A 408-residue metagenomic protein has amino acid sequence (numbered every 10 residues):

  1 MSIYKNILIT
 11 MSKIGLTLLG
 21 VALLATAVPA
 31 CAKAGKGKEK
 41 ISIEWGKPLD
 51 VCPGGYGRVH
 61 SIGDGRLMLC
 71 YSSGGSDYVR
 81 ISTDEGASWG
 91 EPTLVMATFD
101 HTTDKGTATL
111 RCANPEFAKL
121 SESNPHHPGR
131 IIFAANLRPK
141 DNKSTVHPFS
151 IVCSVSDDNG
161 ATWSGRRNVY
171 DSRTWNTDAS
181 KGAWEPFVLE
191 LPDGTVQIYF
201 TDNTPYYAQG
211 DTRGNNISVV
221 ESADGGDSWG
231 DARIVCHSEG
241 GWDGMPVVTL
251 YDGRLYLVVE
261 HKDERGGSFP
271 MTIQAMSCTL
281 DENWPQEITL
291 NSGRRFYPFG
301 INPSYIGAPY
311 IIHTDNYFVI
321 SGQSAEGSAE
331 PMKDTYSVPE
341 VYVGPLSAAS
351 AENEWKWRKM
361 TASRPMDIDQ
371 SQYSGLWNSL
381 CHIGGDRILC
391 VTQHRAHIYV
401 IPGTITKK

Functional and structural regions predicted by a protein language model:
M1-M11: N-terminal secretory signal peptides that target proteins for export/translocation
G15-T26: Bacterial N-terminal signal peptides
V28-C31: Sec/Tat signal peptide C-region and signal peptidase I cleavage site
K33-K408: Asp-box/BNR beta-propeller blade signature and adjacent active/binding-site loops in extracellular glycan-interacting
